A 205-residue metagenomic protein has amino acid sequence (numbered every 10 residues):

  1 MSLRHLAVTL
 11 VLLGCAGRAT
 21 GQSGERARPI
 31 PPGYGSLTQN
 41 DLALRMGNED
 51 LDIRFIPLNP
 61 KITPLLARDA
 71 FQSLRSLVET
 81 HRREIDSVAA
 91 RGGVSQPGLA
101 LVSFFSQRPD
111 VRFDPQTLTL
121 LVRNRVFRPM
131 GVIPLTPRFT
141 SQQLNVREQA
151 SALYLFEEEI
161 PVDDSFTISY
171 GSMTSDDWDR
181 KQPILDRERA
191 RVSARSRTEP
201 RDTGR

Functional and structural regions predicted by a protein language model:
M1-A7: Bacterial N-terminal signal peptides that target proteins for export
V8-L12: Hydrophobic helical h-region of N-terminal Sec-dependent signal peptides in bacterial secretory/periplasmic proteins
A19-R205: Conserved functional micro-motifs across diverse proteins
